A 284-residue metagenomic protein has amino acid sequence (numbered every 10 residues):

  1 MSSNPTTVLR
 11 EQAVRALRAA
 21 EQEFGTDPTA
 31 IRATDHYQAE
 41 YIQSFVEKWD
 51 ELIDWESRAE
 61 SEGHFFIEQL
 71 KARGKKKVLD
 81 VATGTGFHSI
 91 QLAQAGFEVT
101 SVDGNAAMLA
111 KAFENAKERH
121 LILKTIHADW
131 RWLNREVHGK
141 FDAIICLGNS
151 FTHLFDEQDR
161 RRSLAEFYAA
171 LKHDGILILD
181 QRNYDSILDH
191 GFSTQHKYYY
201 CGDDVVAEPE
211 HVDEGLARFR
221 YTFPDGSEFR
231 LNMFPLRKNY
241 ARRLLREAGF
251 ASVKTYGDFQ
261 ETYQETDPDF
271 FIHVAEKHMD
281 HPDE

Functional and structural regions predicted by a protein language model:
N4-R73: Conserved class I S-adenosyl-L-methionine
K75-A82: Conserved class I S-adenosyl-L-methionine
F87-L133: Class I SAM-dependent methyltransferase SAM/SAH-binding core
R135-A143: A short acidic, Gly/Pro-enriched loop at the edge of an enzyme's catalytic core that lines a small-molecule cofactor
D142-Q158: A short SAM/SAH-binding and catalytic strip from SAM-dependent methyltransferases
R161-H173: A short glycine-rich, Lys/Arg-flanked "PGG" loop and its adjoining helix->strand segment in the class I
I178-L244: SAM-dependent methyltransferase
Y240-E284: C-terminal lobe and adjacent flexible extensions of AdoMet/dcAdoMet transferase-like proteins
